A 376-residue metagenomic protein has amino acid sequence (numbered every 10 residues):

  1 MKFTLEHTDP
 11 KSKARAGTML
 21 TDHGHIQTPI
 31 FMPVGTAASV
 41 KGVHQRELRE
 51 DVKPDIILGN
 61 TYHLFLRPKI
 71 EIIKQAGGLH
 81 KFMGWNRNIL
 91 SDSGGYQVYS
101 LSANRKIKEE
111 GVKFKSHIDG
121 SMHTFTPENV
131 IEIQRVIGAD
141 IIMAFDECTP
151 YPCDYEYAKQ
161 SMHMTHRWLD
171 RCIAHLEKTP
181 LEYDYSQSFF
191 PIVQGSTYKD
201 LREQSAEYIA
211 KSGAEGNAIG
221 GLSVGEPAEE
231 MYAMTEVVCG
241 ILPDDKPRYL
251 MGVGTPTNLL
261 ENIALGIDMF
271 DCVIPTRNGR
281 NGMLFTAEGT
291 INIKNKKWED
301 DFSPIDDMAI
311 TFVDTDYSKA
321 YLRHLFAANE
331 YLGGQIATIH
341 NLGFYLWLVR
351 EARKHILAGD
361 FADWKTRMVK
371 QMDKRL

Functional and structural regions predicted by a protein language model:
M1-E182, K296-E299: Non-catalytic, usually N-terminal nucleic-acid engagement modules in DNA/RNA processing proteins
M1-T18, I26-M32, K41-G42, D146-P152 (+1 more regions): C-terminal extensions of enzymes
D22, A287, L357: Short, ordered coil/turn segments that flank beta-strands lining enzyme active or ligand-binding pockets
G24, I57, D92, Q134 (+5 more regions): Conserved, mostly hydrophobic/aromatic
N129, I133, I137, Q160 (+6 more regions): A non-catalytic, amphipathic alpha-helix used as a structural packing/dimerization or gating element in enzyme scaffolds
G138, L169, I173-L176, P180 (+4 more regions): Structural signal for hydrophobic packing residues in well-ordered secondary-structure cores of soluble enzyme domains
Y151-Y155, K159, G216-L222, Y331-G334: Glycine- and acidic
H175, T179, D184-I305: Glycine-rich phosphate/ribose-binding loops and adjacent secondary-structure elements that form binding surfaces
